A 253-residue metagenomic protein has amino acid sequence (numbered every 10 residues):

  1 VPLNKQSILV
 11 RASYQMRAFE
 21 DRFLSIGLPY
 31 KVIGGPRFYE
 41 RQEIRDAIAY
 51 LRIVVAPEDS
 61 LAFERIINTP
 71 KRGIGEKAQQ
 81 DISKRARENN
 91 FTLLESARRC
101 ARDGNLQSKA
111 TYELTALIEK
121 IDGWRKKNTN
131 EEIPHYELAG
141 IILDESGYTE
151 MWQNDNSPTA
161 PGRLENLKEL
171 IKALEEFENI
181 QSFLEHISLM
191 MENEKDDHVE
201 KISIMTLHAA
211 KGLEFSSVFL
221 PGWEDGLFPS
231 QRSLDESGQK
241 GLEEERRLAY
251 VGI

Functional and structural regions predicted by a protein language model:
P2, M16-L28, R41, I48-I253: Conserved helicase C-terminal RecA-like lobe
G27-R37: Conserved RecA-like helicase motor-core motifs
